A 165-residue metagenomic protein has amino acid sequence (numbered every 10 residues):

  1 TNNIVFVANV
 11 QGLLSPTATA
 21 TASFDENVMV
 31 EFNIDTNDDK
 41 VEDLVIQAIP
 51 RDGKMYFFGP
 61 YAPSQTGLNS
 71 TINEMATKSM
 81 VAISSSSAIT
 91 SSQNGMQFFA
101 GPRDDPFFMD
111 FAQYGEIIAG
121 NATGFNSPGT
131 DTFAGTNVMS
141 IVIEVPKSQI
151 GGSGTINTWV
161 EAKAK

Functional and structural regions predicted by a protein language model:
T1-K165: Surface-exposed extracytoplasmic segments
